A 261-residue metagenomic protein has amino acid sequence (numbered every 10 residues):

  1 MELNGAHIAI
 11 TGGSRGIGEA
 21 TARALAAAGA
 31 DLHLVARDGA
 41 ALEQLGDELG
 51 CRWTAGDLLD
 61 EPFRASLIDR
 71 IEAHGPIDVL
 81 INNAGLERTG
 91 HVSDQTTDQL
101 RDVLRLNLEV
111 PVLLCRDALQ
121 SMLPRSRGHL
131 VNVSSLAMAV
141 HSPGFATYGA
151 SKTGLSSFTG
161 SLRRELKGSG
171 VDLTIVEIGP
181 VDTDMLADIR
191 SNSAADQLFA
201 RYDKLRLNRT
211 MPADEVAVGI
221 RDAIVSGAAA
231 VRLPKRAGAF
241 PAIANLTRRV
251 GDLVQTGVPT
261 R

Functional and structural regions predicted by a protein language model:
S14-R15: Conserved glycine-rich cofactor-binding loop
A28-Q44: Conserved glycine-rich Rossmann-like NAD(P)H-binding loop of the short-chain dehydrogenase/reductase
N83-R88: Conserved NAD(P)H cofactor-binding loop of Rossmann-fold oxidoreductase domains
H91-V92, Q99-L104: Substrate-binding pocket helix/loop in short-chain dehydrogenase/reductase
C115, S151: Active-site helix of classical SDR
S135: Residue(s) in the substrate-gating loop at a strand-loop-helix junction that position the organic substrate next
R164-K235: SDR active-site lid
